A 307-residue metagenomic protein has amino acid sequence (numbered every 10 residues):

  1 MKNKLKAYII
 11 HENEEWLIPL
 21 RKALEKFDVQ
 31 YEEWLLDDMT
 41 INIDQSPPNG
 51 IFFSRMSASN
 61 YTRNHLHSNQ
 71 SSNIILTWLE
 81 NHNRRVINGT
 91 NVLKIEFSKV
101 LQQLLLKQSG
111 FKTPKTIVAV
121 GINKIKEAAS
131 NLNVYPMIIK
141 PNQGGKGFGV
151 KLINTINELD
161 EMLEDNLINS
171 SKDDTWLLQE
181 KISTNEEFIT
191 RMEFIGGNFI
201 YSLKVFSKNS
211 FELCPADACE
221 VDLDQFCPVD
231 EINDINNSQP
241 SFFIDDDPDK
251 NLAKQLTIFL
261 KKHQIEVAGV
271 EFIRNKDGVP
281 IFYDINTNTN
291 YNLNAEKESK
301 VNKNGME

Functional and structural regions predicted by a protein language model:
K2-A7: Extreme N-terminal starter segment of soluble prokaryotic enzymes
E12-V118, E127: Conserved N-proximal alpha/beta basic substrate-recognition cap immediately N-terminal to, or forming the N-lobe
I51-R55, I138, L177: Structural motif
S57-N60, N142-G144, N288: Short glycine-rich anion-binding loops that position phosphate/pyrophosphate groups of nucleotides and phosphorylated
L101-T155: Hydrophobic alpha-helical segments and helix pairs
M137, I200-Y201, A268, I281-Y283: Protein kinase-like catalytic core scaffold
K151-L260: Phosphate-binding site of ATP-dependent enzymes
F243-N251, L260-I265, R274-E307: C-terminal active-site "lid" helix and adjoining low-complexity regulatory extension at the edge of ATP-using catalytic
